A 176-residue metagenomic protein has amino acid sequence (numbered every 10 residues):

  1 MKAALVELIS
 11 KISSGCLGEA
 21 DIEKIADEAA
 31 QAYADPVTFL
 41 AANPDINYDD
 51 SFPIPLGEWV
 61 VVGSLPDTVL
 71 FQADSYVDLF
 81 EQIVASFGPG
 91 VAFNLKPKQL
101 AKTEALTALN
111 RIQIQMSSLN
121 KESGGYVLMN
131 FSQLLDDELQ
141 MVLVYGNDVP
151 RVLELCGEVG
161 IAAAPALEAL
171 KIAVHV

Functional and structural regions predicted by a protein language model:
M1-A92: N-terminal, charge-rich interaction modules
K2, K11, K24, K96-K98 (+3 more regions): Context-gated lysine
S13, A26, L95-P97, N130 (+1 more regions): Surface-exposed beta-strand edges and flanking loops
G18, A32-D35, S75, A101-A108 (+2 more regions): Alpha-helix capping and helix-coil boundary motifs
G63-F131: Surface-exposed, low-hydrophobicity interaction/linker segments
I114-V176: Acidic, proline/glycine-rich low-complexity IDRs
